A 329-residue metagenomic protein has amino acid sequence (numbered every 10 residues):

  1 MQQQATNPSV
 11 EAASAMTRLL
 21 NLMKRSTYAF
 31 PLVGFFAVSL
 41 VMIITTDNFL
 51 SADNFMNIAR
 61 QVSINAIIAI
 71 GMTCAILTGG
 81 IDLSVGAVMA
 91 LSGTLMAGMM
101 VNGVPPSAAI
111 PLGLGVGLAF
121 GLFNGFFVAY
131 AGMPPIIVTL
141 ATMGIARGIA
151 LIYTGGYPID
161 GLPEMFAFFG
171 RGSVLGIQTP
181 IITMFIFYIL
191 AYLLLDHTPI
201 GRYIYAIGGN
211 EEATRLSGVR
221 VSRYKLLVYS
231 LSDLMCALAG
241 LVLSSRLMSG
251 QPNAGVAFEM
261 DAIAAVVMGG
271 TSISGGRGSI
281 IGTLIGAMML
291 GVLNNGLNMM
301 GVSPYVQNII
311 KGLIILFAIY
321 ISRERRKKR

Functional and structural regions predicted by a protein language model:
Q3-I68, G103-A108, V219, R329: Membrane-interfacial amphipathic/re-entrant helices at transmembrane-helix boundaries
L20-L22, I81, V101, L118-I159 (+4 more regions): Short loop segments and helix-boundary regions at transmembrane helix junctions of multi-pass inner-membrane proteins
A29-V33, I58, N65-A66, A87-L91 (+7 more regions): Hydrophobic alpha-helical transmembrane segments
P31-I43, G71-M72, R147-G148, T183-L194 (+4 more regions): Hydrophobic core segments of alpha-helical transmembrane domains in multi-pass membrane transport and ion-translocation
L40-P105, F126-G132, G270-I280, L313: Single transmembrane alpha-helix segments in multi-pass membrane proteins
P105-P111, A119-N124, V128, L175-G250: Helix-loop-helix "hairpin" substructures at the membrane interface of multi-pass membrane proteins
A131, P135-T198, Y224-L227, R246-G255 (+1 more regions): Transmembrane helix-bundle core of multi-pass membrane transporters and related energy-transducing complexes
C236, R246-G312: Transmembrane alpha-helical segments in multi-pass inner-membrane proteins
